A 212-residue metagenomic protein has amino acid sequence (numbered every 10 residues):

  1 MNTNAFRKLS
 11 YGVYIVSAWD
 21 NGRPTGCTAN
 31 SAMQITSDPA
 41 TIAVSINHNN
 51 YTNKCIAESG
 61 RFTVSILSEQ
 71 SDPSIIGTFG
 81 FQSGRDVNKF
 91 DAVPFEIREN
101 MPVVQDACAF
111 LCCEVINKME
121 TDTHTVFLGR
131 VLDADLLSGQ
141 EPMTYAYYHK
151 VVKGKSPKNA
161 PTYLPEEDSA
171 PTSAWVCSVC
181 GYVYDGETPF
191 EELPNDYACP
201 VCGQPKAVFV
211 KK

Functional and structural regions predicted by a protein language model:
M1-T172, V176: Basic, polyanion-binding surface patches
T144, P189, P205-A207: Short, solvent-exposed coil/turn linker segments
A170, V179, T188: Short, flexible active-site loop motifs that bind/organize anionic cofactors or intermediates
S173, V201, K206: Catalytic cores of transferase enzymes with a strong primary signal for eukaryotic protein kinases
C177-C180, C199-C202: Short cysteine-rich clusters marking metal-coordination/redox-active sites
V183-E187, A207-K211: Short, non-ligating residues that shape and space the ligands of small metal-coordination modules and catalytic
T188-Y197: Short linker/helix segments within small regulatory modules
